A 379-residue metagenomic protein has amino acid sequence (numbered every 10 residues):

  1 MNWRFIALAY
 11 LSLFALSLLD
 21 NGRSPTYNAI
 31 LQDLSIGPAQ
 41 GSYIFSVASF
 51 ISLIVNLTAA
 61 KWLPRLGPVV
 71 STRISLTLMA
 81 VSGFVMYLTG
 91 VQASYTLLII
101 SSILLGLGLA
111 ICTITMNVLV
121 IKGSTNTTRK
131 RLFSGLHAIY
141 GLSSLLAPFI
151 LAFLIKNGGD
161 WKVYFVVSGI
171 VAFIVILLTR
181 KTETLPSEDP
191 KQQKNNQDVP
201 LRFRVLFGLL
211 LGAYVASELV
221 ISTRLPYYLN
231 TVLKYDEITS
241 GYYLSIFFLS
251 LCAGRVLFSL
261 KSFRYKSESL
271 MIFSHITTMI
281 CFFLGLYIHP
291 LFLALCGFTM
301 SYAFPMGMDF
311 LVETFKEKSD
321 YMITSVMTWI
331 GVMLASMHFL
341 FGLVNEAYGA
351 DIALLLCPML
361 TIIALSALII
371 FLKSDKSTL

Functional and structural regions predicted by a protein language model:
R4-F5, L11-N28, I221-P226: Extracytoplasmic
R23-S24, R202-S245, C252: Extracytoplasmic gate region of multi-pass secondary transporters
V55-P68, G254-K266, N345: Helix-to-loop junctions at the C-terminal end of transmembrane segments in multipass secondary transporters
T77-Q92, T277-Y287: C-terminal ends and interior cores of transmembrane alpha-helices in multi-pass membrane transporters/permeases
T96-I111, P290-Y302: Hydrophobic core of transmembrane alpha-helices in multi-pass small-molecule transporters, especially MFS/SLC-type
S101-A138: Cytoplasmic helix-loop-helix junction between adjacent transmembrane helices in 12-TM secondary transporters
T127, G135-T184: Helix-loop-helix hairpin linking two adjacent transmembrane segments in secondary transporters
Y265-G307: C-terminal transmembrane helical hairpin of 12-TM major facilitator-type secondary transporters
